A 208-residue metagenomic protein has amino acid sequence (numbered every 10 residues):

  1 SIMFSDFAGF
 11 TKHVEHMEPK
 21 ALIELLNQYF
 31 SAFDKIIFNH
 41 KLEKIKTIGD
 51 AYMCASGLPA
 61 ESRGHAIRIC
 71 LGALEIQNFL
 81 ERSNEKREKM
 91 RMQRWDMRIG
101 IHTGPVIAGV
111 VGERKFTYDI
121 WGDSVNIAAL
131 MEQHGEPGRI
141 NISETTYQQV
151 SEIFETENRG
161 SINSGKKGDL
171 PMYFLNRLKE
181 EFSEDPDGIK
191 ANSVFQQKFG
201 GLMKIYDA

Functional and structural regions predicted by a protein language model:
S1-K12, D50: Catalytic-site or vestigial catalytic-site microsegments of nucleotide-handling domains
M3, K20-K41, G72-E75: Active-site-proximal alpha-helical element of nucleotidyl cyclase-like catalytic domains and analogous helices
S5, I36-R68, R82-V125, Q149 (+2 more regions): Catalytic core of nucleotidyl cyclases, primarily class III adenylyl/guanylyl cyclases
F10, Y29, F33, Y52: Hydrophobic framework residues that shape the active-site pocket of cyclic nucleotide turnover catalytic cores
H13-L25, K44, R68: Conserved catalytic/dimerization core of cyclic nucleotide/dinucleotide signaling enzymes
F30, D34, Q77-N84, P105 (+1 more regions): Structural signal for well-ordered, non-membrane alpha-helices
V106-A108, H134-A208: Cytosolic regulatory/linker segments at or just downstream of nucleotide-handling modules in signal-transduction
